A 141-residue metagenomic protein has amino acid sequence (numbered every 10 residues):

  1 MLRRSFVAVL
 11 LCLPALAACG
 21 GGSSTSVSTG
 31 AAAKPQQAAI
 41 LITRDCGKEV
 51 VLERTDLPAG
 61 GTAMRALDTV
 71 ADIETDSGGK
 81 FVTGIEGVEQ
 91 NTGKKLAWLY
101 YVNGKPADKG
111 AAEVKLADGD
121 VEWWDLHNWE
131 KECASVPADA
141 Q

Functional and structural regions predicted by a protein language model:
L2-C12, C19-Q141: Ubiquitin-like/PB1-type beta-grasp interaction modules and other compact soluble beta-rich domains
